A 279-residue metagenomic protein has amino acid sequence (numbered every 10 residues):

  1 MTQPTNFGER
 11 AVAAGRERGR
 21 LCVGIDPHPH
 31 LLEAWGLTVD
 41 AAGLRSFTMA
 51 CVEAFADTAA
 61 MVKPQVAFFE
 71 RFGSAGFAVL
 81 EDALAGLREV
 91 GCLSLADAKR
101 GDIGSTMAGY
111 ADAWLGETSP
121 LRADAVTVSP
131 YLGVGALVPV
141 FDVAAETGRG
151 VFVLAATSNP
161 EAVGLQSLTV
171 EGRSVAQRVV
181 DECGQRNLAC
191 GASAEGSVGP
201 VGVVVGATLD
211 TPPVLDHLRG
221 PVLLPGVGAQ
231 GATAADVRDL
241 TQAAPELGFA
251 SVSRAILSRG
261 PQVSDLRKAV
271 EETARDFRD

Functional and structural regions predicted by a protein language model:
M1-Q65, F69-E89, L93-L95, D265-D279: Conserved N-terminal beta1-alpha1 strand-loop-helix module at the mouth
G15-R16, V52-T58, A85-E89, F141-T147 (+2 more regions): Acidic (Asp/Glu)-rich catalytic clusters
E17-L21, D57-A60, V90-C92, R122-D124 (+4 more regions): Short, well-ordered coil/turn segments that N-cap beta-strands
V23, V62, D97, V126 (+2 more regions): Conserved, mostly hydrophobic/aromatic
P29, A98, D102-G202: Conserved anion-binding
R71-G86, I103-A108, L132-A145, T208-D216 (+1 more regions): Active-site-adjacent beta->alpha loops and helix N-cap segments on the catalytic face of soluble alpha/beta enzymes
V203-S251, A255-I256: A C-terminal functional module that forms or caps the active site or interfaces directly with catalytic machinery
V237-L247, I256-D279: C-terminal helical cap(s) of enzyme catalytic domains, especially alpha/beta-barrels
